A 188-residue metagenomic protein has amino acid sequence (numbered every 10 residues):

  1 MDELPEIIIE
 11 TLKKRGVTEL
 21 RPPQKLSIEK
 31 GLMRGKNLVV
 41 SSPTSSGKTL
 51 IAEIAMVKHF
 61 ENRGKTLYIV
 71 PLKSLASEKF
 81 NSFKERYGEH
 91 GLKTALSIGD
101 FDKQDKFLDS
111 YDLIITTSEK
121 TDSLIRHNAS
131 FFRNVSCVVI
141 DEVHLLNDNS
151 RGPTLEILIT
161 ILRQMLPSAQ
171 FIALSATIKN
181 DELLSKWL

Functional and structural regions predicted by a protein language model:
M1-T11: Conserved ASCE P-loop NTPase core motifs with emphasis on AAA+ ATPases
I9-T11, R15-L188: Conserved P-loop/Walker A NTP-binding site and adjacent catalytic elements of P-loop NTPases
